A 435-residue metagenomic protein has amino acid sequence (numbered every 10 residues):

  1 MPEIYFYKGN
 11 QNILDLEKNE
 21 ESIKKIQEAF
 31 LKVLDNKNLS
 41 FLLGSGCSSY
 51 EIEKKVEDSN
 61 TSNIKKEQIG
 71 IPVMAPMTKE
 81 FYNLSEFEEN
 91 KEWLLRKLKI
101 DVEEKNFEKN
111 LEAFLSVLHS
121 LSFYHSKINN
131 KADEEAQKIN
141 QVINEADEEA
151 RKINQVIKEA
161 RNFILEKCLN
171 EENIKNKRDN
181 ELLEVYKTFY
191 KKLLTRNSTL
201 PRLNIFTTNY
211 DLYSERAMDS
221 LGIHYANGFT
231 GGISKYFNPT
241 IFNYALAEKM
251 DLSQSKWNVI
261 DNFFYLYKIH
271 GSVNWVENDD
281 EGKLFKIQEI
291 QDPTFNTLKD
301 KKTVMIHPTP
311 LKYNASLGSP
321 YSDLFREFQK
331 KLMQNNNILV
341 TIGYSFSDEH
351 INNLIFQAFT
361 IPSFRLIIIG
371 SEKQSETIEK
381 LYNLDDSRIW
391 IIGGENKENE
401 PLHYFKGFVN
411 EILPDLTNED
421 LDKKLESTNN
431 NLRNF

Functional and structural regions predicted by a protein language model:
M1-F41, S85, K256, L311-S322 (+1 more regions): SIR2/sirtuin-family catalytic core signature
M1-M218, H224-Y225: Gly/serine-rich nucleotide phosphate-binding loop at the start of the catalytic core of nucleotide/ADP-ribose-handling
Y50-V56, S214-D219, N278-D280, E349-I355 (+1 more regions): A short acidic (Asp/Glu
H224-G232, L366, I389-I391: Short hydrophobic/aromatic-enriched beta-strand-loop microsegments
S234-K249, I368-E379: Short, flexible loop segments at boundaries between secondary-structure elements
D261: A conserved mid-domain beta-alpha-beta active-site/ligand-binding segment of alpha/beta enzyme cores
G282-Q334: Acidic, metal/cofactor-coordinating or nucleic-acid-engaging core segments within structured domains
